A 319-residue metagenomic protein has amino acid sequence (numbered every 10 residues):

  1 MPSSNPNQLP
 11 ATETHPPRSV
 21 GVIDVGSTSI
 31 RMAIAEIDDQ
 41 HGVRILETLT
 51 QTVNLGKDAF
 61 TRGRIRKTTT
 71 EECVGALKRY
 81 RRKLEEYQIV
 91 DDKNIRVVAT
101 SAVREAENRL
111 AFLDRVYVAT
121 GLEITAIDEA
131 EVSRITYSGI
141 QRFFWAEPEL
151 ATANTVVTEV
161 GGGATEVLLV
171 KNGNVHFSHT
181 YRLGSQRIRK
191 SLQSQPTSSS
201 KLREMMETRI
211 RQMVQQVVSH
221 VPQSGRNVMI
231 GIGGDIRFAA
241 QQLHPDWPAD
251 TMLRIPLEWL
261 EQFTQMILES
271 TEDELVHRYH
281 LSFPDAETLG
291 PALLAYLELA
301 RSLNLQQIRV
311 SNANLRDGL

Functional and structural regions predicted by a protein language model:
S3-H15, R142: A short, basic/flexible loop-to-alpha-helix module at the beginning of a structural domain
T14-R44: N-terminal basic/disordered segments at the start of proteins
P17-V20, I34-E36, N54, D58-D91 (+3 more regions): Helical "lid/coupling" subdomains associated with nucleotide-phosphate turnover
S27-S29, G161-V167, G234: Ser/Thr-glycine-rich phosphate-binding loops at phosphate-binding pockets of nucleotides, nucleotide cofactors
V43-V53: N-terminal glycine-rich anion-binding loops that anchor highly charged ligand groups
S138, T155, E159-A164: Glycine-rich anion-binding loops of enzyme active sites
